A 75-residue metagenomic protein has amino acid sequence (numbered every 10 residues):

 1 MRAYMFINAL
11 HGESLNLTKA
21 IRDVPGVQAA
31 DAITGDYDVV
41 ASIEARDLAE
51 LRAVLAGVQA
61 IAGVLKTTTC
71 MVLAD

Functional and structural regions predicted by a protein language model:
M1-D75: A compositional/biophysical signature of low hydrophobicity enriched in polar/charged and small residues
